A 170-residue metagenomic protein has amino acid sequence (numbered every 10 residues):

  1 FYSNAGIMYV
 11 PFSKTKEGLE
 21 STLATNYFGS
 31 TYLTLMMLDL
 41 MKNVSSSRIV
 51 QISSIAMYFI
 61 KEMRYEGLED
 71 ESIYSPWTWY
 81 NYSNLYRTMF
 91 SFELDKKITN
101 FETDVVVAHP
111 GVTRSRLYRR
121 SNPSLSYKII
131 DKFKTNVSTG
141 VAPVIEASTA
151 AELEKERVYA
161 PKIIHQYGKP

Functional and structural regions predicted by a protein language model:
F1, L33, F90: Hydrophobic residues in the alpha-helical elements that line and stabilize the ATP-binding pocket of the HATPase_c
Y2, L23, V50: N-terminal Rossmann-like NAD(P) cofactor-binding module of classical short-chain dehydrogenase/reductase
N4-V10: Conserved NAD(P)H cofactor-binding loop of Rossmann-fold oxidoreductase domains
G6, I49, S54-R64, L68-P170: NAD(P)H-dependent oxidoreductase Rossmann-fold/reductase module
V10-T25, S72-S75: Short alpha-helical oligomerization interface
P11-T15, V44, K61-M63, Y118-R119: Conserved catalytic-core motifs of eukaryotic protein kinase domains, centered on the activation segment
S21-G29, Y82-S83, T135: Glycine-rich NAD(P)-binding loop of the Rossmann-fold in SDR/ketoreductase-type enzymes
T25-S46, M57-E62, D95-K96: Amphipathic alpha-helical dimer-interface segment in Rossmann-like NAD(P)H-dependent oxidoreductases
